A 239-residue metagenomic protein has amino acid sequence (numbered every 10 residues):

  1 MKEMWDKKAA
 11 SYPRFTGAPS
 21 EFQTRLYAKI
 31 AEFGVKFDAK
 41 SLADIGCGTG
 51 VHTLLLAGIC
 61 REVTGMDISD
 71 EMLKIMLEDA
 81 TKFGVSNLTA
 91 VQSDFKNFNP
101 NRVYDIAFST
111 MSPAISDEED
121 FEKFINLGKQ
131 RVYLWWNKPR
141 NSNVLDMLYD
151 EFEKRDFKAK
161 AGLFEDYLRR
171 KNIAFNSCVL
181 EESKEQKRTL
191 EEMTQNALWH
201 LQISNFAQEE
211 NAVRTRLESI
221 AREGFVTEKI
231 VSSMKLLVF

Functional and structural regions predicted by a protein language model:
M1-F37: Conserved class I S-adenosyl-L-methionine
A43, T49-N87, V91-D94: Class I SAM-dependent methyltransferase SAM/SAH-binding core
N97-R102: Short conserved loop adjoining the S-adenosyl-L-methionine
D105-E119: A short SAM/SAH-binding and catalytic strip from SAM-dependent methyltransferases
K129-R140: Conserved beta-strand signature within the Rossmann-like core of class I S-adenosyl-L-methionine
K138-F152: C-terminal substrate-binding/active-site "lid" region of AdoMet-derived donor-dependent transferases
F157-N172, N176: Short alpha-helix
N176-F239: Conserved Class I S-adenosyl-L-methionine
